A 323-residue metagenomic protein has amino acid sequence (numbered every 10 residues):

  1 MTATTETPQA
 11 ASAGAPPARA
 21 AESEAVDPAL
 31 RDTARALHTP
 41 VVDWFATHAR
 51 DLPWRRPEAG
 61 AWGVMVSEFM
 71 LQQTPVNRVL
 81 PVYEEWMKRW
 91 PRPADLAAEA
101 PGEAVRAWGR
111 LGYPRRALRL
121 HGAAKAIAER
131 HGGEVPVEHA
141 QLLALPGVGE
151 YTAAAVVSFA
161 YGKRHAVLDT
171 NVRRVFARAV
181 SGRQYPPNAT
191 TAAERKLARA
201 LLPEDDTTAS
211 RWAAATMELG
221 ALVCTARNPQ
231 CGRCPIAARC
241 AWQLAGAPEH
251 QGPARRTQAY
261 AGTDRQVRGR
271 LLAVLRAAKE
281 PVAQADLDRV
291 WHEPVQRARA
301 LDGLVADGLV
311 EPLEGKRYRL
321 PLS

Functional and structural regions predicted by a protein language model:
T2-D32: Intrinsically disordered, low-complexity terminal tails and inter-domain linkers enriched for S/T/G/P/D/E
S12-A15, G122, V274: A periodicity- and composition-biased signal for non-globular, repetitive helical segments
E24-D43, E84: An acidic intrinsically disordered interaction segment
P40, W44-R268, R276-A285, V290-V295: Catalytic cores of DNA base-excision repair glycosylases
W291-V305: Short amphipathic alpha-helical interaction segments
V305-Y318: A short, conserved structural fragment
P321-S323: C-terminal engagement modules used by replication, chromatin/transcription, nuclear envelope/ESCRT, and ubiquitin
